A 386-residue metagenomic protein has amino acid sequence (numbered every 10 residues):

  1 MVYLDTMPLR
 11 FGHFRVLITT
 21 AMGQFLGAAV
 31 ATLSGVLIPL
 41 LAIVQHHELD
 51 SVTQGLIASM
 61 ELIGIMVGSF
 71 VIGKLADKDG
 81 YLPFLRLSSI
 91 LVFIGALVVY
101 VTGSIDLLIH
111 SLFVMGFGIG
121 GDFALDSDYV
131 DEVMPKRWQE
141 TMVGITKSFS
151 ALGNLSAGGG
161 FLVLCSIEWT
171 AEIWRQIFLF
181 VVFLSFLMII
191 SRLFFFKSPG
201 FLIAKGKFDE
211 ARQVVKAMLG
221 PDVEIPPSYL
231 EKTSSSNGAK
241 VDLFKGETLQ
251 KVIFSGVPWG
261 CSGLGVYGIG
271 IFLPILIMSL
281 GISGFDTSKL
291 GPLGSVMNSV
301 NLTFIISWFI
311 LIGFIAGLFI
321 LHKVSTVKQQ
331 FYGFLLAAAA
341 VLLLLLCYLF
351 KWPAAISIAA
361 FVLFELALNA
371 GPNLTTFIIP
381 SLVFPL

Functional and structural regions predicted by a protein language model:
M1-L386: Transmembrane-helix signature of 12-pass secondary carriers
